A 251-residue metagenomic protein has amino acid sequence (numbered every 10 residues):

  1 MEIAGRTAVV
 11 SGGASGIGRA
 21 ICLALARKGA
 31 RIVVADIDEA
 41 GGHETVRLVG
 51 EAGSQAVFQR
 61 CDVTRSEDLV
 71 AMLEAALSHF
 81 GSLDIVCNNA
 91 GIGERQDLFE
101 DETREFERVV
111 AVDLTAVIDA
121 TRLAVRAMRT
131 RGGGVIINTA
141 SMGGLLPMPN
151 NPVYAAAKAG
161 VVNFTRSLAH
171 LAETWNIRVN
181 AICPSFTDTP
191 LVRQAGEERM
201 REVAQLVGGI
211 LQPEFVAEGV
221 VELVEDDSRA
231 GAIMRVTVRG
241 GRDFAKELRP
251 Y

Functional and structural regions predicted by a protein language model:
E2-V33: Canonical Rossmann dinucleotide-binding motif of NAD(H)/NADP(H)-dependent dehydrogenases/reductases, specifically
D97-V110: Substrate-binding pocket helix/loop in short-chain dehydrogenase/reductase
F99, L146-P152, T174: Active-site loop immediately N-terminal to the catalytic Tyr-X3-Lys motif of short-chain dehydrogenase/reductase
T121, A157: Active-site helix of classical SDR
R126, H170-E173: Alpha-helical segment proximal to the catalytic Tyr-Lys
S141: Residue(s) in the substrate-gating loop at a strand-loop-helix junction that position the organic substrate next
A181, V203-E247: C-terminal helical subdomain
